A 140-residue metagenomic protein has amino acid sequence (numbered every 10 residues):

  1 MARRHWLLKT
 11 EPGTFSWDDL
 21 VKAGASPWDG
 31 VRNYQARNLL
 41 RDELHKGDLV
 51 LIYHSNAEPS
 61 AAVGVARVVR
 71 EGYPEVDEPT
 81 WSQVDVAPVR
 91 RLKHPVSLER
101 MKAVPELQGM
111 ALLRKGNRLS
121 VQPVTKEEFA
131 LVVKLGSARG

Functional and structural regions predicted by a protein language model:
M1-K46, E128, A138-G140: Compositionally biased, charged N-terminal/linker segments
A2, P59-A62: Short loop/turn segments at connectors of secondary-structure elements within structured domains
P12, N56, R90-L92, E128 (+1 more regions): A broadly conserved detector of short glycine/acidic/proline-rich loop/turn motifs that flank catalytic sites and bind
D19, P95-M101, V132-L135: Short, charged, solvent-exposed linker or helix-capping segments at domain edges/interfaces that act as flexible hinges
Y53-P59: Short, charged beta-turn/beta-strand-edge "cap" motif at the junction between a beta-strand and an adjacent loop
A61-Q122: Aromatic- and Lys/Arg-enriched surface recognition patch
